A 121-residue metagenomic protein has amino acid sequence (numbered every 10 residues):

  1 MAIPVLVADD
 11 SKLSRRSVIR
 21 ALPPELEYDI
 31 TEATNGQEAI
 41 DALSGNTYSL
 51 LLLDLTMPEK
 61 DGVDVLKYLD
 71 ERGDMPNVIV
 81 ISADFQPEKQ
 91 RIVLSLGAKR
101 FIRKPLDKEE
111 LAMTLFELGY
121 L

Functional and structural regions predicted by a protein language model:
K12-T31: Two-component/phosphorelay signaling modules centered on CheY-like receiver
N35, D61-D64: Acidic catalytic/metal-coordinating carboxylates
D41, V63-M75: Short amphipathic alpha-helix used as the core "switch/output" element in two-component signaling
N46-L52: Active-site beta3 strand of CheY-like receiver
P58, Q86: The feature encodes the CheY-like receiver
L106-L115: C-terminal output helix
